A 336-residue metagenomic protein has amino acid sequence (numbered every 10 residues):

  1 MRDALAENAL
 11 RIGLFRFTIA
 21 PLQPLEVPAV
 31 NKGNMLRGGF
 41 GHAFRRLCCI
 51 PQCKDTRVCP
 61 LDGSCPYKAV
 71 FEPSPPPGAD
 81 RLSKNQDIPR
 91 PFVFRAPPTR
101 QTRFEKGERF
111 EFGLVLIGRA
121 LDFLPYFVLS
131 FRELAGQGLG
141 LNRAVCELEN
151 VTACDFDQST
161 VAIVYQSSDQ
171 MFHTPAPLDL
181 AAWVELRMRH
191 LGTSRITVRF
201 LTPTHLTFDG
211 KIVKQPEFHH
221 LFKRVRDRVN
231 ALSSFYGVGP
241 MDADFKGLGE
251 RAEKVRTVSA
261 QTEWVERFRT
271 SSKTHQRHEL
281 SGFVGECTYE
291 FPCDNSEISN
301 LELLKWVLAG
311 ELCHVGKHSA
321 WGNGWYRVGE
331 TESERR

Functional and structural regions predicted by a protein language model:
M1-R336: RNA-interacting cores
